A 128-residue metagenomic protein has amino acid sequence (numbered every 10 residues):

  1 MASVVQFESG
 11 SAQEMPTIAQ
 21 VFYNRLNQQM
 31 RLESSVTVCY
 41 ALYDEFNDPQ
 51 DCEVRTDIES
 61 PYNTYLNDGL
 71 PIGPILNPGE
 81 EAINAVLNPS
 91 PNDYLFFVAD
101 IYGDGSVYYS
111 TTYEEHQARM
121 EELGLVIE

Functional and structural regions predicted by a protein language model:
M1-E128: Bacterial extracytoplasmic/cell-wall-associated proteins, especially those involved in peptidoglycan
